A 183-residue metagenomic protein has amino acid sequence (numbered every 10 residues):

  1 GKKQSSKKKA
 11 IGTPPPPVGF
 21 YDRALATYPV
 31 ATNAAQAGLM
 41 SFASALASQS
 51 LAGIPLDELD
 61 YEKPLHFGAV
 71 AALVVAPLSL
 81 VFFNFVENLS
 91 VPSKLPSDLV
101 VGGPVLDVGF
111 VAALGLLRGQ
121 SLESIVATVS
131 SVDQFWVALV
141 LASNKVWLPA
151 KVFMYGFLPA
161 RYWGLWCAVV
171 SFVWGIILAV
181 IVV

Functional and structural regions predicted by a protein language model:
G1-R23: Transit-peptide-like, low-complexity N-terminal presequences and other terminal intrinsically disordered regions
A26-I54, D60-Q120, Q134-V183: Alpha-helical transmembrane segments of eukaryotic organelle membrane transporters and related multi-pass membrane
L122-V126: Outer-membrane beta-barrel transmembrane domain signature
A127-D133: Short juxtamembrane and helix-loop transition motifs at transmembrane-helix boundaries in membrane proteins
